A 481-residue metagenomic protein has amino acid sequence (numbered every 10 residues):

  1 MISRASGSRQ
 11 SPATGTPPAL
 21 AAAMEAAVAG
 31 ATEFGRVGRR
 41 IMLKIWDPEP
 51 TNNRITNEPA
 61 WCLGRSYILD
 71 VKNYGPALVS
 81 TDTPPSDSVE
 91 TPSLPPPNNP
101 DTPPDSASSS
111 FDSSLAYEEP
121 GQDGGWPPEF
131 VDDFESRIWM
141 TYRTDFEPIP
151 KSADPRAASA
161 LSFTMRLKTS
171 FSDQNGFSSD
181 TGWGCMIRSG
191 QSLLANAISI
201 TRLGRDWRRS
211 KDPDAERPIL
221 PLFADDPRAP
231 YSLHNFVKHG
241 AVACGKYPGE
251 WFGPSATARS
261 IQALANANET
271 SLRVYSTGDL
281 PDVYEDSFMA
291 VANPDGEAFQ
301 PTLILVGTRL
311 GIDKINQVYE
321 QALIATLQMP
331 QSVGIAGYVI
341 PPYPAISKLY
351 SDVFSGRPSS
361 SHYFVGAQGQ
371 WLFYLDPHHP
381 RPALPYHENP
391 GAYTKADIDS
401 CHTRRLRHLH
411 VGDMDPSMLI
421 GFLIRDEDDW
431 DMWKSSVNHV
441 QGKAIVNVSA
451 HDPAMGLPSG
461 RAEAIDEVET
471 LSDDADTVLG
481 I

Functional and structural regions predicted by a protein language model:
I2-S179, W183, A195-I198, R202-I481: Cysteine-dependent deubiquitinase/ubiquitin-like isopeptidase catalytic cores across multiple families
S189-G190, T257: Stable alpha-helical elements in mature extracytoplasmic
